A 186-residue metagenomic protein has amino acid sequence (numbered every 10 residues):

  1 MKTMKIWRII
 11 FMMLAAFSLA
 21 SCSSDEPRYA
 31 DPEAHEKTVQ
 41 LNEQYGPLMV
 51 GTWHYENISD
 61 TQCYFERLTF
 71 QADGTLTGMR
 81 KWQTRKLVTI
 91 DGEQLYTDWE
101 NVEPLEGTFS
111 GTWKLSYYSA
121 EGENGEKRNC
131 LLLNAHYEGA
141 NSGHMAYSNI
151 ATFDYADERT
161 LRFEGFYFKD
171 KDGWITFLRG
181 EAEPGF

Functional and structural regions predicted by a protein language model:
K2-I10: Bacterial N-terminal signal peptides that target proteins for export
S18-S21: C-terminal motif of bacterial Sec signal peptides marking the signal peptidase cleavage site
S23-E26: Bacterial signal peptide processing site
Y29-H54, F186: N-terminal helix-cap/turn-to-beta initiation motif at the start of protein domains
E56-S59, E66, G78-R85, A135-Y137 (+1 more regions): Beta-turn initiation residues at beta-strand->coil junctions
Q62-R128: N-terminal glycine/threonine-rich, aromatic-flanked beta-hairpin/loop signature
T112, S116-F186: Beta-sheet ligand-binding and adhesion/scaffold domains
